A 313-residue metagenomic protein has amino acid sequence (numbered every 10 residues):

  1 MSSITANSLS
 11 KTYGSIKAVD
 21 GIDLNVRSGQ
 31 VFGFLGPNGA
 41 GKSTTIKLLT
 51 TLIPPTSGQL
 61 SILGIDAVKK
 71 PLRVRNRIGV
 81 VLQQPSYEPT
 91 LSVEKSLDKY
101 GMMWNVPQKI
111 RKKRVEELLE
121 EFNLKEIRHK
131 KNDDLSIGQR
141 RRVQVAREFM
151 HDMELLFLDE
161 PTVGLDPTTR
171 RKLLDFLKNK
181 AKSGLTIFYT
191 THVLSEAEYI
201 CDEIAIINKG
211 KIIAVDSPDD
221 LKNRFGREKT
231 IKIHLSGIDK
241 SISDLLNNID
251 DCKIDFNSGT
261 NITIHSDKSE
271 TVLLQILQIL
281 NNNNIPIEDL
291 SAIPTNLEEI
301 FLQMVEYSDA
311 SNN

Functional and structural regions predicted by a protein language model:
M1-S10, Y307-N313: ABC-family P-loop ATPase nucleotide-binding domain
I4-A6, K11-N208, A214: ABC transporter nucleotide-binding domains
A67, S236-I238, S269, I293-P294: Short beta->alpha junction loops/turns
G79, S96, N105, N123 (+4 more regions): A generic structural signal for secondary-structure junctions that act as hinges or helix/strand caps at the edges
N123, D251-D255, P286-S291: A short linear hydrophobic-aromatic micro-motif
D175-D267: ABC transporter nucleotide-binding domain
K268-N313: C-terminal coupling/interaction segments
